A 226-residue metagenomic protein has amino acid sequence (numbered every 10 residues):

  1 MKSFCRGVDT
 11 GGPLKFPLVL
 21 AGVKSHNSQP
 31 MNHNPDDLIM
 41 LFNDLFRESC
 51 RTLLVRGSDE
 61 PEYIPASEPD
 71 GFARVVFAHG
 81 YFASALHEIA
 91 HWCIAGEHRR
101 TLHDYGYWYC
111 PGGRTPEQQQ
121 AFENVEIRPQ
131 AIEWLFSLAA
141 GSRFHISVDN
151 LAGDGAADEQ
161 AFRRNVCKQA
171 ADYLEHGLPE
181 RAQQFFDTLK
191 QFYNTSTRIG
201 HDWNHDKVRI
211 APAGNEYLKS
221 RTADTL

Functional and structural regions predicted by a protein language model:
V19, H26-N27: Short, positively charged and aromatic/hydrophobic N-terminal segments
S28-P69, Q119-N124: Auxiliary, metal-adjacent structural segments of Zn-dependent hydrolase domains
P69-S84: Short pre-active-site segment immediately N-terminal to the catalytic Zn-binding motif
A83-G96: Active-site recognition of the HExxH zinc-binding catalytic motif
A95-E126, D149, G153: Post-HEXXH active-site segment of zinc metalloproteases
E123-L138: An active-site-proximal "capping" alpha-helix that borders the catalytic cofactor pocket
V148-L226: Pan-zinc metallopeptidase signature
